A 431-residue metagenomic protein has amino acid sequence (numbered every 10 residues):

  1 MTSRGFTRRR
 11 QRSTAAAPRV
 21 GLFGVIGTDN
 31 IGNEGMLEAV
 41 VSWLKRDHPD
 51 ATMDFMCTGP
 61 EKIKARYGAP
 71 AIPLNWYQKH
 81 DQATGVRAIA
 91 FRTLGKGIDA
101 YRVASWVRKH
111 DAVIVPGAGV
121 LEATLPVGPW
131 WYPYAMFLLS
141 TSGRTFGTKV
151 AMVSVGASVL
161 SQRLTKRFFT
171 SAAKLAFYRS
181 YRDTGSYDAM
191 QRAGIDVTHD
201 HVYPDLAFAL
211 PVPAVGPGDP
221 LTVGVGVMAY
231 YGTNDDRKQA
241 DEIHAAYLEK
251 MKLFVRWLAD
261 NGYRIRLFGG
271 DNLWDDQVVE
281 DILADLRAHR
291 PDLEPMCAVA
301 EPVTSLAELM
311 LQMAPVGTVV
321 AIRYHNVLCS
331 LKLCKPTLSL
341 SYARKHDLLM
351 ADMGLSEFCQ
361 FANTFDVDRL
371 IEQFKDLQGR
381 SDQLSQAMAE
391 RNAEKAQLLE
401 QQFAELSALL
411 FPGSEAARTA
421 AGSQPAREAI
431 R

Functional and structural regions predicted by a protein language model:
T2-R431: Active-site anion-handling motifs in enzyme catalytic cores
